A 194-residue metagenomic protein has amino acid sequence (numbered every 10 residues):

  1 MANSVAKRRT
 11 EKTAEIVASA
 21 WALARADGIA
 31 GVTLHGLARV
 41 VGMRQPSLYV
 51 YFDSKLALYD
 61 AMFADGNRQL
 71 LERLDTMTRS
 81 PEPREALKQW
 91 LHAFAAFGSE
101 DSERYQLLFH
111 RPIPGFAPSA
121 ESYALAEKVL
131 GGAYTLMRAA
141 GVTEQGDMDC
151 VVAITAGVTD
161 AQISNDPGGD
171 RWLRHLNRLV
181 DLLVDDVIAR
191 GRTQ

Functional and structural regions predicted by a protein language model:
M1-D27, L34-G36, V40, A57: Basic, helix-initiating cap at the start of DNA-binding domains
I16-A24, G66, L70, F94 (+1 more regions): Short hydrophobic clusters on alpha-helical segments that form packing/core surfaces in small helical domains
A24, T33-L34, K55, Y59-G66 (+1 more regions): Amphipathic alpha-helical segments enriched in hydrophobic/aromatic and basic residues that form the DNA-contacting
V41-F52: Short hydrophobic/aromatic patch on the recognition helix
A61, D75-E103, A126-K128, M148-V151: Hydrophobic alpha-helical connector segments
L71, G115-G141, Q145-C150, R171-D185: Amphipathic alpha-helical packing segments from all-alpha helical-bundle domains
S99-A117, D160-D166: Amphipathic alpha-helical segments used for helix-helix packing
V152-D170, V184-T193: Amphipathic C-terminal alpha-helical segment
